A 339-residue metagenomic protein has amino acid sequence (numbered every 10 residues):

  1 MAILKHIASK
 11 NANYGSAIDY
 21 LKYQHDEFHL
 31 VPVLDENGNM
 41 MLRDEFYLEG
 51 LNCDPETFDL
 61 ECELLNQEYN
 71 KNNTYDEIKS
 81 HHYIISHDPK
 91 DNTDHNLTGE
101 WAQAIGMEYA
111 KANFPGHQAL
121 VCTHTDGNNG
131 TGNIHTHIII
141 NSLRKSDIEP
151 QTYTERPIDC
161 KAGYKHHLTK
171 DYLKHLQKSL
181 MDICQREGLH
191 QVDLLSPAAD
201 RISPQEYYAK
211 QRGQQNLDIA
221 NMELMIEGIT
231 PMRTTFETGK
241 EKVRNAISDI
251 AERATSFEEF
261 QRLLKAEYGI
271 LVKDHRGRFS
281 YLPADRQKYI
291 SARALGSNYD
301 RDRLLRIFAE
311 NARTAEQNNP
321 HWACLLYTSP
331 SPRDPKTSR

Functional and structural regions predicted by a protein language model:
M1-S329, R339: N-terminal nicking endonuclease/strand-transfer module with a His-rich metal-binding environment and a catalytic Tyr
S331-R333: Hydrophobic heptad-repeat coiled-coil signature
